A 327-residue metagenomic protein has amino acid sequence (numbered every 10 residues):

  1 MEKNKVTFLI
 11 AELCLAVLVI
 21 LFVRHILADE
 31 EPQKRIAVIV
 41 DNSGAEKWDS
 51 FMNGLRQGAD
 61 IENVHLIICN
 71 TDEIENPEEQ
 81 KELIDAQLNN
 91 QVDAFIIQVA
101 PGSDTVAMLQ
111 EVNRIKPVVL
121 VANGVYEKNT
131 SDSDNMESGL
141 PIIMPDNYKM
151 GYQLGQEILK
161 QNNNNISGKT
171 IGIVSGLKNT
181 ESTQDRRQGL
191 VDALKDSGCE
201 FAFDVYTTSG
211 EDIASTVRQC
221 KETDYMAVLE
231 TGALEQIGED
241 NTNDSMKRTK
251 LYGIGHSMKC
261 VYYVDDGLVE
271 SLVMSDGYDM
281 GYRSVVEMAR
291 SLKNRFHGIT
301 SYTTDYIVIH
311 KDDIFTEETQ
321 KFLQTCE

Functional and structural regions predicted by a protein language model:
F8-V23: Hydrophobic membrane-insertion alpha-helices, especially the h-region of bacterial N-terminal signal peptides
I36-N53, G58, I67-P77, A100-G102 (+1 more regions): Extracytoplasmic "Venus flytrap"
K47-E62, M150-L154, E181-E200, Q236: Short, solvent-exposed amphipathic alpha-helices that sit in or adjacent to ligand/effector-binding or catalytic
A59-P77, T170-I173, V191-E211, Y225: Short beta-strand elements in bilobed, periplasmic/extracellular small-molecule ligand-binding domains
I96-R114, V118, L190, Y206-V261: Hydrophobic alpha-helical
D104-K149, S257-D265: Flexible loop/hinge segments that line or gate small-molecule binding clefts
P141-K169, H256-C260, S275-K293: Hydrophobic alpha-helical segments within soluble ligand-binding/sensing domains
V174, D279-E327: Hinge/cleft segment of the Venus flytrap/periplasmic-binding protein
